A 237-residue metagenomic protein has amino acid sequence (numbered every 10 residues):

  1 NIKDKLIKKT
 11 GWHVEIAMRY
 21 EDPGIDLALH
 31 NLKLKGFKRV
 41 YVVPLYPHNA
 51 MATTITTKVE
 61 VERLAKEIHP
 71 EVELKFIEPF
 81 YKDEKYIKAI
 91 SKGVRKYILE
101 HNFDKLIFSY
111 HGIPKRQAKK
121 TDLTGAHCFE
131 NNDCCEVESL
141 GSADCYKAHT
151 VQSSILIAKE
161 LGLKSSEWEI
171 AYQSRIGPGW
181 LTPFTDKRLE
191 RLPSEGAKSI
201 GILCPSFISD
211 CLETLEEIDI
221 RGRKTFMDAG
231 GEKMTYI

Functional and structural regions predicted by a protein language model:
N1-I237: Active-site-proximal alpha-helix that buttresses catalytic centers in soluble enzyme cores
